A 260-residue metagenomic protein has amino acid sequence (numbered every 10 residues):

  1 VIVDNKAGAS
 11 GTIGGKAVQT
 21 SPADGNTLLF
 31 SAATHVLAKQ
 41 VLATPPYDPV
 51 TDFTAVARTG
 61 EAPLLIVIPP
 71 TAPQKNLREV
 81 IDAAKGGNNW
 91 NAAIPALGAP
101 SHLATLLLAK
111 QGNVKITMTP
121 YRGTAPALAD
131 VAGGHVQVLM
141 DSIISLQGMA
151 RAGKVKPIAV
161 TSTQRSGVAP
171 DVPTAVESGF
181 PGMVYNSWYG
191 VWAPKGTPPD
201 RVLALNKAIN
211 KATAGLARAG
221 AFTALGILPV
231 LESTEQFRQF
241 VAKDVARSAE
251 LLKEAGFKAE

Functional and structural regions predicted by a protein language model:
V1-T51, N88-N91, L97, K110-S142 (+2 more regions): N-terminal (or domain-start) structured segment
S10, G14, A33, L37 (+10 more regions): Stable alpha-helical elements in mature extracytoplasmic
T20-N26, Q40-P126, A175-E177, W188-A221: Hinge/capping helix and adjacent helix->loop/strand transition within the periplasmic-binding protein
A32-T34, A72, A96-G98, T161-Q164: Short, flexible active-site-adjacent loop segments at beta-strand->alpha-helix junctions, enriched in small/polar
T34-T44, L107-Q111, V138-V172: A ligand-binding cleft/hinge motif common to bilobed small-molecule-binding domains
K110-Q111, E177, P199-E260: An extracytoplasmic/periplasmic, membrane-proximal ligand-sensing/linker region
